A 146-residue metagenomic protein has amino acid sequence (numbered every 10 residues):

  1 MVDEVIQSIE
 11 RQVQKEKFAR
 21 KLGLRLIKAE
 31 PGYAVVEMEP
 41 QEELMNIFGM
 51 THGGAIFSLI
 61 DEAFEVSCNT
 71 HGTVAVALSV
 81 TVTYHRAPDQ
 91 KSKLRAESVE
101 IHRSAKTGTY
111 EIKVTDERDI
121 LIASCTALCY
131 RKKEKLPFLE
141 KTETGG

Functional and structural regions predicted by a protein language model:
M1-G146: Terminal targeting signals and extreme-terminal segments of soluble enzymes
